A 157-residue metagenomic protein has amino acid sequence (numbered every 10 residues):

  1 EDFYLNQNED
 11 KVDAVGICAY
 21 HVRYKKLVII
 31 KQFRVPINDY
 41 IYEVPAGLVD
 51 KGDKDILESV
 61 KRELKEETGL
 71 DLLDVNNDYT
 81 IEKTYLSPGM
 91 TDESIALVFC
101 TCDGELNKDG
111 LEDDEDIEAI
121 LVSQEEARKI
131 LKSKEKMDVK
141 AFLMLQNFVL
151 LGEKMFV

Functional and structural regions predicted by a protein language model:
E1-C18, R23: Acidic, metal-coordinating catalytic segment for phosphate/diphosphate chemistry, firing primarily on the Nudix
D10, R34-V35: Short, surface-exposed loop/turn microsegments at beta-strand edges and helix-strand junctions
A14-G16, G47-V139, F156-V157: Unchanged
Y24-K26, L48: Structural motif
L27-Q32: Beta-strand scaffold of nucleotide-dependent catalytic cores
V35-P36, M137: Short, surface-exposed beta-strand-loop junctions and turns on beta-sheet-rich folds
P36-Y42: A conserved beta-turn-beta hairpin within the catalytic core of GNAT-like acetyltransferases that forms part
F142-V157: Short, amphipathic C-terminal "tail helix"
